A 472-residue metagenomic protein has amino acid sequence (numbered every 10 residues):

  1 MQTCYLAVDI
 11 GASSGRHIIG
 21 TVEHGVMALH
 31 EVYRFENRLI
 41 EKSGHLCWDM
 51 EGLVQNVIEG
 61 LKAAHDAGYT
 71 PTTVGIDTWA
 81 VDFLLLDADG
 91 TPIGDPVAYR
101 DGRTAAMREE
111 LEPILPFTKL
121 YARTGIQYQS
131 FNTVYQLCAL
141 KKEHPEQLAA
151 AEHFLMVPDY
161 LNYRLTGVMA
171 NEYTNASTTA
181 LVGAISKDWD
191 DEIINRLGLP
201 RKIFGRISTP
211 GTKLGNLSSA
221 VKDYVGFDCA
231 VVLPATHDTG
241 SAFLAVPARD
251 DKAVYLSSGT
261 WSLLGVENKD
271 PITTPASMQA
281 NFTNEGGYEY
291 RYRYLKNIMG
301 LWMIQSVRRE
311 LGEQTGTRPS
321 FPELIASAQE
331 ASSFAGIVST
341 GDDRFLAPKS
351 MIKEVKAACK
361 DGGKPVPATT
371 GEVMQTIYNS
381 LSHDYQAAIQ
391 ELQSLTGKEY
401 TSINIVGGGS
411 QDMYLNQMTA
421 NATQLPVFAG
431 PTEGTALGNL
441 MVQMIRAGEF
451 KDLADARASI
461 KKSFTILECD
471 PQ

Functional and structural regions predicted by a protein language model:
M1-G94, A122, A150, K222-V231 (+2 more regions): N-terminal glycine/serine-rich phosphate-binding loop of ATP-dependent small-molecule kinases, especially carbohydrate
L6-A7, I19-T21, A105, E112-T124 (+8 more regions): Active-site core segments that coordinate phosphate-bearing ligands/cofactors across diverse enzyme families
K42, K62-A98, Q127-T133, N162-G183 (+1 more regions): Short beta-strand-loop/turn "lid" adjacent to the catalytic site in phosphate-handling enzymes
L46-V54, I126, S130, I207-G211 (+2 more regions): Short acidic-aromatic active-site loops that bind/stabilize oxyanions
T70-T78, H153, R206, K398-G407: Short glycine-rich phosphate-binding loop at a beta-alpha junction
D77-A80, P210-G211, S258-W261, S402-S410: Glycine-rich beta-strand-to-loop/alpha-helix junction loops that act as flexible
D101: Carbohydrate-associated surface elements
D191, L197-P210: A conserved helix-loop-beta module that forms one wall/lid of the active-site cleft in ATP-utilizing catalytic domains
